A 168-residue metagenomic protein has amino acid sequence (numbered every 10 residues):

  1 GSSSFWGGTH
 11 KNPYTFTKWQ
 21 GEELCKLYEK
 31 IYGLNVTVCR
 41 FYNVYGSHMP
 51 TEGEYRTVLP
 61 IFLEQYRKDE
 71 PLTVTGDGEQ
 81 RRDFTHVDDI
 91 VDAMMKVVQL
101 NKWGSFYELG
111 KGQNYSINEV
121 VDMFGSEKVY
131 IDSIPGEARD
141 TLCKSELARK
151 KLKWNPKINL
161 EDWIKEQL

Functional and structural regions predicted by a protein language model:
S2, L24-H48, T73: Conserved beta-loop-beta element that borders a ligand/cofactor-binding pocket
F5-P13, T37-T57, Y115: Flexible, glycine-rich beta-alpha linker
Y14-T15, R82: Catalytic tyrosine of NAD(P)H-dependent dehydrogenase/reductases that use a Tyr as the general acid/base
T17-C25: Conserved catalytic Lys-bearing alpha helix of Rossmann-like short-chain dehydrogenase/reductases
W19, V44-P60, K68-P71, T75 (+4 more regions): Glycine/proline-rich active-site loop of Rossmann-fold NAD(P)-dependent oxidoreductases
Y66, M94-V98, V121-F124, S145 (+2 more regions): Hydrophobic "lid"/C-terminal helical patch of Rossmann-like NAD(P)-dependent dehydrogenase/epimerase domains
D77, F106-Y107, Y115-V121, S126-S145: C-terminal "lid/loop" region of Rossmann-like NAD(P)-dependent oxidoreductases
V87, E119, I134-N159, E166: Conserved C-terminal active-site "lid" loop/helix of NAD(P)H-dependent oxidoreductases that clamps the redox cofactor
